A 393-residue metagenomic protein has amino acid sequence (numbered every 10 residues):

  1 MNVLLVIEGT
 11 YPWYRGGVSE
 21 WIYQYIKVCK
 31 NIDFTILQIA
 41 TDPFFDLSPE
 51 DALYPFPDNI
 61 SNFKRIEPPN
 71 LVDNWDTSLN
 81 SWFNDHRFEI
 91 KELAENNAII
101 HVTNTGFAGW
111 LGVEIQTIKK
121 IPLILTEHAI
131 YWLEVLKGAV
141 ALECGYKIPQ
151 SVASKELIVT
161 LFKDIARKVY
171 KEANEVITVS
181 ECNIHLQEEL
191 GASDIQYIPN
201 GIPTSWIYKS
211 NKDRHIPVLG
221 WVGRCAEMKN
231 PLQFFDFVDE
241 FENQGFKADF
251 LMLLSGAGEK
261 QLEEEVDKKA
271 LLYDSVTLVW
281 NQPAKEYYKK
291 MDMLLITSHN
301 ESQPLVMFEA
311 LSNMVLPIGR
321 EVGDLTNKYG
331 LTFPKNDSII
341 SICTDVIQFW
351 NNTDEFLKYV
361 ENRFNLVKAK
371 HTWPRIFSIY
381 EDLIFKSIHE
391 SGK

Functional and structural regions predicted by a protein language model:
T35-N96: A conserved catalytic-core segment of Leloir-type glycosyltransferases
C182, G201: Carbohydrate-associated surface elements
Y208-E240, L251: Conserved donor-binding/catalytic core segment of Leloir-type glycosyltransferases
E263-N281: Nucleotide-activated donor-binding/catalytic signature segment of Leloir-type glycosyltransferases, i.e., the conserved
H299: Aromatic "clamp/platform" in nucleotide-sugar-dependent glycosyltransferases that forms part of the donor/acceptor
L316-G319: Short hydrophobic beta-strand element within catalytic cores of glycosyltransferases and related nucleotide-activated
T326-Q348: Change "using UDP/GDP/dTDP sugars" to "using nucleotide sugars
D337, T353-E390: A charged, aromatic-enriched C-terminal amphipathic alpha-helix characteristic of glycosyltransferases across folds
